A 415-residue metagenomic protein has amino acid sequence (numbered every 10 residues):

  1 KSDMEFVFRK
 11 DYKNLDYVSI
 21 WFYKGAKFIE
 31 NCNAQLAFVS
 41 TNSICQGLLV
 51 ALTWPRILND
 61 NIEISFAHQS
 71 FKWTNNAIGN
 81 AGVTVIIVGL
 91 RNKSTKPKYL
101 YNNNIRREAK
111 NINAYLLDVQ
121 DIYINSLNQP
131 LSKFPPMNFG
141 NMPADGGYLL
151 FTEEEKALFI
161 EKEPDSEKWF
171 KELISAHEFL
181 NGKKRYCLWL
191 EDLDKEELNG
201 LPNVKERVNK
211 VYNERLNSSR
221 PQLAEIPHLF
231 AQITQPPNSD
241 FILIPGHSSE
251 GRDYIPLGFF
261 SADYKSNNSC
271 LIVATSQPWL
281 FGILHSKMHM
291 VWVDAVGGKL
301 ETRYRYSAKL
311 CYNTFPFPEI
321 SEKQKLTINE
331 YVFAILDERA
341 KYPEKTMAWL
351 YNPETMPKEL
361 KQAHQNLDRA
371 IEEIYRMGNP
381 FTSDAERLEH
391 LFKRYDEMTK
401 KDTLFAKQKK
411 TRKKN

Functional and structural regions predicted by a protein language model:
K1-P164, N181-G182, K195, N199 (+3 more regions): Signature of N6-adenine DNA methyltransferases within the class I
S40-S43, F71, N92-S94, L116 (+9 more regions): Short, flexible loop/turn elements at secondary-structure junctions
R56-E63, K205, K210-N217, T275 (+3 more regions): A short, contiguous, amphipathic alpha-helix enriched in charged residues
E63, N203-V211, T314-N415: Non-catalytic DNA-recognition/assembly elements of restriction-modification systems
Q69, S248-Y264, G282, V291-T302: Short, ligand-facing micro-motifs at secondary-structure edges
V85-G89, L173, C187, L243 (+3 more regions): Conserved hydrophobic/aromatic beta-strand scaffold that supports enzyme active sites
I122-N268, S383-N415: Segments forming glycine/polar-rich beta-alpha architectures that bind adenosine-containing cofactors
L271-N313, S321-N329, E338: Basic, amphipathic alpha-helical recognition segments used for DNA target recognition
